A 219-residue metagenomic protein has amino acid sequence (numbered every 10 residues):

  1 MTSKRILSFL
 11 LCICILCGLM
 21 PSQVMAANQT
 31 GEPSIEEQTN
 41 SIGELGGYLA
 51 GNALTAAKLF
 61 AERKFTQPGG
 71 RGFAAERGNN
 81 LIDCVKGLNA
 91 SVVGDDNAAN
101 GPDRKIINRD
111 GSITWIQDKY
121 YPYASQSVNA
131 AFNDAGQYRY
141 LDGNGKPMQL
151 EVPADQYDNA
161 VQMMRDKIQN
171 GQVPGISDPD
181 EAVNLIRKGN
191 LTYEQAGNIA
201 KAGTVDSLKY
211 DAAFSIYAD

Functional and structural regions predicted by a protein language model:
M1-L10: Bacterial N-terminal signal peptides that target proteins for export
L11-L19: Hydrophobic core
G18-Q29: Sec-dependent signal peptide cleavage junction
L19, T114, Y157-V161: Short, surface-exposed beta-strand/loop "edge" segments at domain boundaries and coil↔beta transitions
A27-L49, T204: Interfaces and regulatory segments of ATP-dependent nucleotide/adenylate/phosphodiester-chemistry enzymes
G51, T55-G136: Catalytic centers of nucleases
Q137-D219: Membrane-active amphipathic alpha-helices
